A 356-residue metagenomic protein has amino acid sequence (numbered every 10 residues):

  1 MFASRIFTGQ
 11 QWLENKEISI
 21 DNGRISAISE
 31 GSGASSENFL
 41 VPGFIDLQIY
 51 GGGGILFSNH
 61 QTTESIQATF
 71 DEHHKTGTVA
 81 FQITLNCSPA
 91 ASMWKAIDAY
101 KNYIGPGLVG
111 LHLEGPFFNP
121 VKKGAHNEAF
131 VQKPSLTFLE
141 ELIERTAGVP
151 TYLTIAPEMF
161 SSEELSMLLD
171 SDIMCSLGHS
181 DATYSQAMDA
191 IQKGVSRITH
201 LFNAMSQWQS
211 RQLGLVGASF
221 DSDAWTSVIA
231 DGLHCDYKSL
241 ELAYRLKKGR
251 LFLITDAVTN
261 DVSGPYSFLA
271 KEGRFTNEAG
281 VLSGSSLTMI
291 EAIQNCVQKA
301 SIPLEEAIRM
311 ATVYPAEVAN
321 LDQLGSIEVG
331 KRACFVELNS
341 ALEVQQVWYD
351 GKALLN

Functional and structural regions predicted by a protein language model:
M1-A3, D21-N22, A27-Q67, D71: Replace "His-x-His-based motif
W12-I20: A conserved glycine-rich beta-strand in the N-terminal activation segment of trypsin-fold
Y50, D71-Q82, N119-A147, D189-M205 (+2 more regions): Active-site gating loops and adjacent loop-to-helix segments of metal-dependent hydrolytic enzymes
Y50-G52, Q67-A96, G107-N119, T146-F160 (+4 more regions): Divalent metal-dependent hydrolysis catalytic cores, especially in the metallo-beta-lactamase
G51-E64, N127-Q132, M174-G178: Active-site mouth loops of central-metabolism enzymes
L113, L168, I198, C296 (+1 more regions): Conserved, mostly hydrophobic/aromatic
E144-V262: Active-site core of metal-dependent hydrolases
A218-T226, Y244-L338: His/Asp/Glu-enriched, well-ordered alpha-helical/loop segment that forms or immediately abuts the divalent-metal
